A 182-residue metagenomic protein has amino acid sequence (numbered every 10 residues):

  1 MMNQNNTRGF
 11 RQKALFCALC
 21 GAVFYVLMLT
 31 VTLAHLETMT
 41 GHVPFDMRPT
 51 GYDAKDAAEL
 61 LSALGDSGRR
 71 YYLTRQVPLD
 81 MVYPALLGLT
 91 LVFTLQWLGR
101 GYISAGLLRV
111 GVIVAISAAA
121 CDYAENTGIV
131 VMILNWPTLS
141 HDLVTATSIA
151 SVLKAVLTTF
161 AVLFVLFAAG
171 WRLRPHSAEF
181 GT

Functional and structural regions predicted by a protein language model:
M2-N5, L173-T182: Short, charged juxtamembrane terminal tails flanking transmembrane helices
N3-K13, G68-R75, R100-V110, L139-L153: Membrane-interfacial loop-to-transmembrane-helix junctions in polytopic alpha-helical membrane proteins
N3-R75, P137: Interfacial loop at the N-terminal end of multi-pass membrane proteins
K13-V26, K154-R172: Hydrophobic alpha-helical transmembrane segments
T74-L89, A146-F160: Membrane-interface loop-to-helix entry segments
M81-R100, F160-S177: Transmembrane alpha-helical segments in integral membrane proteins
L95-N135: Hydrophobic alpha-helical transmembrane segments of integral membrane proteins
A118-F167: Alpha-helical transmembrane segments of multi-pass integral membrane proteins, characterized by long hydrophobic
